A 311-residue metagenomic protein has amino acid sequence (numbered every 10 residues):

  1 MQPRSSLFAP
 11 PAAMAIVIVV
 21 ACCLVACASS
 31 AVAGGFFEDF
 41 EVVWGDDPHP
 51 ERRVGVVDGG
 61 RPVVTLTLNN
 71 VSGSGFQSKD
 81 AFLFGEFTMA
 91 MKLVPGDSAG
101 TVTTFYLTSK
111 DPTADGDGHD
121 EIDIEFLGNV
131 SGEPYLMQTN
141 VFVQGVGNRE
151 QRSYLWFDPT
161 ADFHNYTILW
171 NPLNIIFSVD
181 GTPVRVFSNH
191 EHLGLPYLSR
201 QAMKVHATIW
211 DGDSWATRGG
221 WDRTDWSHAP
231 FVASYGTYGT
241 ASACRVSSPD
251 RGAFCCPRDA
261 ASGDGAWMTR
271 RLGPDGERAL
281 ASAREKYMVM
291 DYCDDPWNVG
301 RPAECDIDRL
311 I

Functional and structural regions predicted by a protein language model:
M1-P10: N-terminal secretory signal peptides that target proteins for export/translocation
Q2, A15-I311: GH16 jelly-roll
